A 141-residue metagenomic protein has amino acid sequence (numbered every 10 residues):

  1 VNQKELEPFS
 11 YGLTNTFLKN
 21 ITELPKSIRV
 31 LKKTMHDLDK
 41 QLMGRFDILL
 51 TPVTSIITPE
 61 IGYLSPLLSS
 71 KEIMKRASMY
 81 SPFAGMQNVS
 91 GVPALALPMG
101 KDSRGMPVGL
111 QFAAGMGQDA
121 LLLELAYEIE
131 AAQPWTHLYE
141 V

Functional and structural regions predicted by a protein language model:
V1-K40, P52, I56, P93 (+1 more regions): Short helix-loop capping/hinge segments that flank enzyme active sites or metal/cofactor-binding pockets
P25, N88-V141: Structural helix-boundary/capping segments
V30, G44-R45, A132: Structured helix-beta-strand junction loops
L42-M43, Q87: A short, aliphatic-rich alpha-helical micro-motif
D47-L49: Conserved acidic residues
P59-Y80: Short, surface-exposed loop/helix-turn segments at secondary-structure junctions that function as lids/hinges flanking
A77-S90: Hydrophobic alpha-helical segments in the ANL/AMP-binding
